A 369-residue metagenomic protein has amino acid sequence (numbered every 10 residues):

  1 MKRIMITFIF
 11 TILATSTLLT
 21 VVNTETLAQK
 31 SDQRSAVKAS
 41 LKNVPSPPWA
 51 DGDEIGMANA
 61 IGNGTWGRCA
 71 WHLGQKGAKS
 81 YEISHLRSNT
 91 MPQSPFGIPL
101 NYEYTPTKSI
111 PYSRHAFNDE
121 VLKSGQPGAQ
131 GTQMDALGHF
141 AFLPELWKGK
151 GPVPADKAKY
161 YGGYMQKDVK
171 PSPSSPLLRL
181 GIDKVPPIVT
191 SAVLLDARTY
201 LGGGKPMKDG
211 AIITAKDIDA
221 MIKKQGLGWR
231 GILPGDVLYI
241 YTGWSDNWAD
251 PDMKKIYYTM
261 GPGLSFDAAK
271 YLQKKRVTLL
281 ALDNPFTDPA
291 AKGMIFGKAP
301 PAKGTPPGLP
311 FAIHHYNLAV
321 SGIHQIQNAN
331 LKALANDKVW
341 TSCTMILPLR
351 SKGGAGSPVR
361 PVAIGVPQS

Functional and structural regions predicted by a protein language model:
M1-T7: Positively charged n-region of N-terminal signal peptides that target proteins for export
F8-V21: Bacterial N-terminal signal peptides
L19-Q29: Signal peptide processing junction and immediate N-terminal pro/mature segment of secreted/exported proteins
L27-S369: Active-/binding-site microenvironments in catalytic and ligand-binding cores
